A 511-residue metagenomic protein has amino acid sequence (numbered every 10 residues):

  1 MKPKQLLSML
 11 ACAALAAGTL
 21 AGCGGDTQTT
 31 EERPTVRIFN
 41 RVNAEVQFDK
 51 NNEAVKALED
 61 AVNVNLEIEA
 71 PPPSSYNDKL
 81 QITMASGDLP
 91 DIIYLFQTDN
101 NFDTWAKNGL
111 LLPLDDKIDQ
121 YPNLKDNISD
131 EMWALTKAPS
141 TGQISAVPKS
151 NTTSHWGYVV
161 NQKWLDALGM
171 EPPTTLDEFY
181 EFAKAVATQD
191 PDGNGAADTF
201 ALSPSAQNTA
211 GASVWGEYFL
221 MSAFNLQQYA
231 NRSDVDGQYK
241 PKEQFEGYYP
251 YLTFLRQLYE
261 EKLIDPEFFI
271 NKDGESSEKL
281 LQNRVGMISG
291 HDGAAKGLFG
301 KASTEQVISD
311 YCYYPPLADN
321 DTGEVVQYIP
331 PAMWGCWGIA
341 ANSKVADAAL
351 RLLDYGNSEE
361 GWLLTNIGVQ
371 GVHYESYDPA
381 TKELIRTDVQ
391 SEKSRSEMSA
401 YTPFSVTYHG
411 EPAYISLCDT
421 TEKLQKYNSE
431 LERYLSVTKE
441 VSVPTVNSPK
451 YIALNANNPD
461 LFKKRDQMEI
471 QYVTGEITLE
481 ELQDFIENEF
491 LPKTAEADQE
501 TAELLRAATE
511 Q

Functional and structural regions predicted by a protein language model:
M1-L10: Bacterial N-terminal signal peptides that target proteins for export
S8, C23-E178, Q228-N231, Y239-E243 (+1 more regions): Conserved N-terminal structural module of periplasmic/extracytoplasmic solute-binding proteins
G18-G22: C-terminal motif of bacterial Sec signal peptides marking the signal peptidase cleavage site
R33-V36, V62-L66, G87-D91, S140-S145 (+5 more regions): Loop/turn elements at helix/coil->beta-strand transitions in domains of secreted/extracellular proteins
R41, Y355-Q471, E476: Conserved small-residue motifs centered on glycine
N77-L89, E181-V186, E275-R284: Short helices/loops that flank or line small-molecule/ion binding pockets
D103-D116, Q143, L298-E324: Ligand-binding "clamshell"
D115, P139-S213, A230-E275, K279 (+4 more regions): Helix-loop-helix "hinge/cap" segment bordering the ligand-binding cleft or interdomain interface
